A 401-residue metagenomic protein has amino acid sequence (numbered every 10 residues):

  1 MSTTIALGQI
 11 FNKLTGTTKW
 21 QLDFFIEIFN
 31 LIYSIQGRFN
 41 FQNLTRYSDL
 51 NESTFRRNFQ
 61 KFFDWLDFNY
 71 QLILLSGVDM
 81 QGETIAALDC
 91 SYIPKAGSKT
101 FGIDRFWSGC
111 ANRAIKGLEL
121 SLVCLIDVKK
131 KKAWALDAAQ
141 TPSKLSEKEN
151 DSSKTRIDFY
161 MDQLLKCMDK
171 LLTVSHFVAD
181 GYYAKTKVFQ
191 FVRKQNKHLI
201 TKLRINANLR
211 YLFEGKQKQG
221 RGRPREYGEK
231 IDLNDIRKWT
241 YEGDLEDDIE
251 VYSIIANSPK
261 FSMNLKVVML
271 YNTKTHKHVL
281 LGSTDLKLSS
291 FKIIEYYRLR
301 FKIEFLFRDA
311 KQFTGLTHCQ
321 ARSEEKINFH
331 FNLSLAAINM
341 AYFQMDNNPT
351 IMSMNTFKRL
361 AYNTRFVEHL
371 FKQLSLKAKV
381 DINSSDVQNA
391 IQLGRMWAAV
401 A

Functional and structural regions predicted by a protein language model:
M1-D67: Gly/serine-rich nucleotide phosphate-binding loop at the start of the catalytic core of nucleotide/ADP-ribose-handling
M1-N12, F25, N30, G37 (+2 more regions): Single, function-defining residue in the core of a domain
N30-Q42, Q71-V78, V123, G222-K230: N-terminal short leaders/motifs
G37, S48, E52, Q81 (+2 more regions): Generic structural signal for well-ordered secondary structure
N40, Y70-Q71, G82-A86, E119 (+2 more regions): Generic hydrophobic, aliphatic-rich segments that mediate packing or membrane embedding
F41, F55-N58, A86-A87, L120 (+3 more regions): Long, contiguous hydrophobic alpha-helical segments, chiefly transmembrane helices and signal peptides
Q60-K132, P142, L245, I249-I255: Active-site-proximal, Lys/Arg-enriched surface segment that forms a nucleic-acid-binding/basic interface patch
